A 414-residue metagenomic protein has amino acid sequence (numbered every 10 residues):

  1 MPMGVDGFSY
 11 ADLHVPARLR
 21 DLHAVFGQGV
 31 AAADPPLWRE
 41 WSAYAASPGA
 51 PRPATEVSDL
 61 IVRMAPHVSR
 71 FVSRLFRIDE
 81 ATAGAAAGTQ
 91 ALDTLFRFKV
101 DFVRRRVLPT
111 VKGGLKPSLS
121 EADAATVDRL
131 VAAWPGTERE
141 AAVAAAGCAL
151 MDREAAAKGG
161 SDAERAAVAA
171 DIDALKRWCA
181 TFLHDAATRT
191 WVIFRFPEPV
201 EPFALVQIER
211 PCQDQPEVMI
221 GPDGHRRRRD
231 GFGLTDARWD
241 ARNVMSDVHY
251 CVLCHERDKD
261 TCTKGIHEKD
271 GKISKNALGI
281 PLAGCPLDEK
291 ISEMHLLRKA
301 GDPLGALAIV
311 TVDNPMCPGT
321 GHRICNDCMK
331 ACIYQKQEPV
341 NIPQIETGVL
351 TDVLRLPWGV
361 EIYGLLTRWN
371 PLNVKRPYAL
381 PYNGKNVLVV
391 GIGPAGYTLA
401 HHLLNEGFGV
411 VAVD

Functional and structural regions predicted by a protein language model:
D6-P381: Ferredoxin-type iron-sulfur electron-transfer modules and their immediate structural context
K385-V411: N-terminal Rossmann-like FAD-binding beta1-loop-alpha1 element of flavoenzymes
